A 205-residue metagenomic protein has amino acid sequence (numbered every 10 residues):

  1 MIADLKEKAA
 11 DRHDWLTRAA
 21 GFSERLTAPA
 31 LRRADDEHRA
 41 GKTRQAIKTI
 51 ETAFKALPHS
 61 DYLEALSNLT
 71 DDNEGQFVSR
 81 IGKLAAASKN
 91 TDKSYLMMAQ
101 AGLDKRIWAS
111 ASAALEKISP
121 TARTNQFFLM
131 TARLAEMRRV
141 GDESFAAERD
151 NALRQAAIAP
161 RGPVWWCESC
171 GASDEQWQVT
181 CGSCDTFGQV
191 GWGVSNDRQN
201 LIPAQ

Functional and structural regions predicted by a protein language model:
M1-V179, S183, V190-Q199, A204-Q205: Repeat-based scaffolding regions
